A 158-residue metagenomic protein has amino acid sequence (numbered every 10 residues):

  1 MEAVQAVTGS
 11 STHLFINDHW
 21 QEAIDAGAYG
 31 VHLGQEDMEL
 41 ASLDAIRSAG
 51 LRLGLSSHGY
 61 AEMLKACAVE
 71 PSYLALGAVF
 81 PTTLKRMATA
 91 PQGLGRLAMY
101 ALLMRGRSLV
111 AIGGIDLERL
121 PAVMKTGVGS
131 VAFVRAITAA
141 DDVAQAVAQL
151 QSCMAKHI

Functional and structural regions predicted by a protein language model:
M1-I16, L43-G59, A90-A111, L117 (+1 more regions): Alpha-helix-loop-beta-strand connector modules within alpha/beta enzyme cores
T8-S11, G27, G50, E70 (+1 more regions): Glycine-centered loop/turn motif at secondary-structure junctions
T12-F15, Y29-M38: Structural motif corresponding to the early beta-alpha repeats
L14, G30, Y73, S130-V131: A short hydrophobic/small-residue beta-strand
N17-E22, E36-M38, H58-E62: Short, polar loop motifs at secondary-structure junctions
E22-D25, S42-A45, K65, M99 (+2 more regions): Well-formed, non-transmembrane alpha-helical positions, independent of function
A26-A28, L33, R52-M104, V110 (+2 more regions): Glycine/Thr-rich beta-alpha phosphate-binding loop at enzyme active sites
Q35-L43, A75-A88, L120, M124-C153: Glycine-rich phosphate-binding active-site loops on the catalytic face of alpha/beta enzymes
